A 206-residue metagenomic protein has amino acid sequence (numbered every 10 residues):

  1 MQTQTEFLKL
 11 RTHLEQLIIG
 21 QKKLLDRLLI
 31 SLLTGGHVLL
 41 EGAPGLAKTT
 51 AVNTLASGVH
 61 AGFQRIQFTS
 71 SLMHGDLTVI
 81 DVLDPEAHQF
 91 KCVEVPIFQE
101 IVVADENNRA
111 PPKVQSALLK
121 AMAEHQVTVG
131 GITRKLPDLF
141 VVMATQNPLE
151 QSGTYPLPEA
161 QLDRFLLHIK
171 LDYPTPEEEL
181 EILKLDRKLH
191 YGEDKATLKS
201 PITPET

Functional and structural regions predicted by a protein language model:
M1-L24: Dynamic helix-loop-helix/coil hinge segments at AAA+ ATPase domain boundaries and subdomain interfaces
M1-T3, L17, T154, D163 (+1 more regions): Conserved C-terminal "switch" segment of AAA+ ATPases
R27-I30, L83-V103, N107: Conserved alpha-helical scaffold flanking the Walker A/P-loop in AAA+ ATPase domains
L29-G35, A43, E94-I97, R134-L136: Phosphate-binding P-loop
L32-T69: Walker A/P-loop
G58-E86: AAA+/P-loop NTPase substrate/partner-engagement loops
K91-E100, V129-Q146, L157-L166: AAA+/SF3 P-loop NTPase mechanochemical coupling elements
F98-A123, S152-Q161, Y173-E181: Conserved AAA+/SF3 P-loop NTPase catalytic/coupling segment centered on the Walker-B
